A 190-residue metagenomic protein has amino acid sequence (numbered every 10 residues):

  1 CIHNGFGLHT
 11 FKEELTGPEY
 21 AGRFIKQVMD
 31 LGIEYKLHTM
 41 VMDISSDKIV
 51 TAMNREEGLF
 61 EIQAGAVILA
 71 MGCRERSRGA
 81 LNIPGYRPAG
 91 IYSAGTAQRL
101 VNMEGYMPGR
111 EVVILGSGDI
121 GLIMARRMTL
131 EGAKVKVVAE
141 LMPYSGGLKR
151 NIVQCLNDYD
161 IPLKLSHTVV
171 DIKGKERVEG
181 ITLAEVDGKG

Functional and structural regions predicted by a protein language model:
C1-R23, Q27, P108-Q154, P162-K164 (+1 more regions): Beta1-alpha1 glycine-rich phosphate/pyrophosphate-binding loop at the start of Rossmann-like nucleotide-binding domains
I2-N4, E14, L69, R76 (+6 more regions): Generic detector of intrinsically disordered, low-complexity, polar/charged segments
H3, L8, K12, R78-A80 (+4 more regions): Generic secondary-structure boundary/loop-capping signal
Y20-E111, V186-G190: FAD-binding core/adjacent interface of flavoenzyme oxidoreductases
V28-N54, T129-G190: A Rossmann-like FAD-binding core segment of flavoenzymes
